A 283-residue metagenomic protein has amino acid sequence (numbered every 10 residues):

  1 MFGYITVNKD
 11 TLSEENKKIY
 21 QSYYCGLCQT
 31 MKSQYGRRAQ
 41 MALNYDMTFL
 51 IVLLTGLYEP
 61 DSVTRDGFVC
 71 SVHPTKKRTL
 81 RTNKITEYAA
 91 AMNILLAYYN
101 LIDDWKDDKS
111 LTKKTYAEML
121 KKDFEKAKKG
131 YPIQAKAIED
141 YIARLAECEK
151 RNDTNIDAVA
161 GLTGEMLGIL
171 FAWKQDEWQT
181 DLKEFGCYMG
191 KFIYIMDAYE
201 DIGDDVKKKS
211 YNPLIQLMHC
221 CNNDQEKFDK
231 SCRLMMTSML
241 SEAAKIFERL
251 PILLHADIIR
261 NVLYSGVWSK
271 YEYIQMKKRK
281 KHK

Functional and structural regions predicted by a protein language model:
M1-E184, K191, I195-M239, I246-H255 (+4 more regions): Acidic catalytic motifs of isoprenoid enzymes
